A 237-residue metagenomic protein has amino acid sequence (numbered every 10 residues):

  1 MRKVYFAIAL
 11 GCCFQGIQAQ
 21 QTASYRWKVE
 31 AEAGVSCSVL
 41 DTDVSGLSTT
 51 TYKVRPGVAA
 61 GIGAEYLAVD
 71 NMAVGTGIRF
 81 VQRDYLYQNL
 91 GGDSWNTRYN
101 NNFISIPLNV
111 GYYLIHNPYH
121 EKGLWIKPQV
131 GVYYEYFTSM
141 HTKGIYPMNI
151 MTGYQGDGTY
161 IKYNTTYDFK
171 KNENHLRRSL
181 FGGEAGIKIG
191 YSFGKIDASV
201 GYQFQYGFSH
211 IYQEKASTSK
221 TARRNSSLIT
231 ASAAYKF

Functional and structural regions predicted by a protein language model:
M1-W27, I229, A233-F237: Bacterial Sec-dependent N-terminal signal peptides
Q20-G61: Short glycine/proline- and aromatic-enriched beta-strand/turn motifs that initiate or cap beta-hairpins
Q20-R26, D70-N71, I115-W125, H141 (+1 more regions): Short loop/turn motifs that connect adjacent beta-strands in outer-membrane beta-barrel proteins
A31-V35, V58-Y66, I78-F80, I106-Y112 (+4 more regions): Residues on the lipid-exposed face of transmembrane beta-strands in outer-membrane beta-barrel proteins
V39-R55, Q82-I104, Y136-L180, F208-T230: Extracellular/periplasm-exposed beta-strand and loop segments of Gram-negative cell-envelope proteins, dominated by
F80-D84, Y113-W125, Y133-T138, S179 (+2 more regions): Acidic/histidine-enriched, beta-strand-rich ligand/metal-binding domains
I104, Y119-K127, L176-G183, S192: Outer-membrane beta-barrel transmembrane strands
G190-Q213: Extended, basic/helix-rich recognition subdomains
